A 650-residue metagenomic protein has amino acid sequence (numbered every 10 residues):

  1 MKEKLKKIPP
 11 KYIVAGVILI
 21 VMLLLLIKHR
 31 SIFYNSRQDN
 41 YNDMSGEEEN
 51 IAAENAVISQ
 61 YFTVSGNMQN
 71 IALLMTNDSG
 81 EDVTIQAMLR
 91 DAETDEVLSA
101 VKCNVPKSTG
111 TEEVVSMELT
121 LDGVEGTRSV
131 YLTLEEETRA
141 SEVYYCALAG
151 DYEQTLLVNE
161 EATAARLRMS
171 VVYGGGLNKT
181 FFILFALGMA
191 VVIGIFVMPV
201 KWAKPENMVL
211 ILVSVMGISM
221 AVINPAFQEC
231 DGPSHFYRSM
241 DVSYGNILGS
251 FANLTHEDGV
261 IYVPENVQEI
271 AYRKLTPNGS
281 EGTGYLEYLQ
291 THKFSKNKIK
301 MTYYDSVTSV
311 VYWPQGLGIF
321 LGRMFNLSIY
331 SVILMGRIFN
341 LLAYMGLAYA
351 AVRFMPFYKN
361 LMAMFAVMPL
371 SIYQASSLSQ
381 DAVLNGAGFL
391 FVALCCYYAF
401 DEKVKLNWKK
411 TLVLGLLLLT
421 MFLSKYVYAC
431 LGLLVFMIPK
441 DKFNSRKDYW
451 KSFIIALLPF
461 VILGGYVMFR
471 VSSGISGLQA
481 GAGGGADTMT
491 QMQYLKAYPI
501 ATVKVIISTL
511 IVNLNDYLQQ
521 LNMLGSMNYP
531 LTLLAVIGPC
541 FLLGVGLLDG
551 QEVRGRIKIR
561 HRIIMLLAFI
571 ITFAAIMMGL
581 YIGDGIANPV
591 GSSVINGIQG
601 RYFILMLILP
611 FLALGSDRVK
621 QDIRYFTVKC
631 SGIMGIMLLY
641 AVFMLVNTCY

Functional and structural regions predicted by a protein language model:
M1-I27, G176-I218, S452-A456, R556-I564 (+1 more regions): Start-transfer (signal-anchor) and selected internal transmembrane alpha helices of multi-pass inner/ER membrane
K6-E93, T109-E113, T120-S129, E135-A186: Beta-sheet-rich sandwich/jelly-roll-like modules and their strand-loop junctions
I195-F196, L334-F357: Transmembrane-helix motifs of polytopic, lipid-linked glycan transferases
K204, L327-Y330, Y349-L370: Transmembrane-helix signature of polytopic, membrane-embedded enzymes that assemble or transfer cell-envelope glycans
N246-M335: Interfacial juxtamembrane loops and adjacent helix segments that form the catalytic/substrate-binding surfaces
T291-F294, G464-E552: Membrane-lumen/periplasm interface segments of multi-pass, membrane-embedded glycan/lipid transferases
Y373, K410-K425, L431-M437: Membrane-interface alpha helices of multi-pass inner-membrane proteins
L394-K403, A429-F460: Perimembrane helix-loop-helix junctions
